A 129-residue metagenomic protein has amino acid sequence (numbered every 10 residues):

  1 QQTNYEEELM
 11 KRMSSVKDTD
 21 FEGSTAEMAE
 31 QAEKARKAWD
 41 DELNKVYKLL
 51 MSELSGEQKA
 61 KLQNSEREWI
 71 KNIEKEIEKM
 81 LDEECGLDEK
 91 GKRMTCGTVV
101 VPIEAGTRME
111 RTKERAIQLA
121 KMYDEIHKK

Functional and structural regions predicted by a protein language model:
Q1-K129: N-terminal alpha-helical modules
